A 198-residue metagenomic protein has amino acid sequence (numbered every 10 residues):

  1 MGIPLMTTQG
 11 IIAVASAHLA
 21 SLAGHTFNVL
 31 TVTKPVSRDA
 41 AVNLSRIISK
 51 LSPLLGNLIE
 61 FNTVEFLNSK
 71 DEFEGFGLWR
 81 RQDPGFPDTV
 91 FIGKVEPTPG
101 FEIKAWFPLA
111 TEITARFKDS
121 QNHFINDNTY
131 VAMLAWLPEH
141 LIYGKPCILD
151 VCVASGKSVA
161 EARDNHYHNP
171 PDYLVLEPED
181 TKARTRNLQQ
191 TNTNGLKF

Functional and structural regions predicted by a protein language model:
M1-G85, P99, A105-F198: Nucleic-acid endonuclease domains
F86-V90: Structured, beta-strand-rich domain cores that present glycine/charged loop surfaces used to bind extended ligands
F91-G100: Active-site beta-strand-loop-beta-strand hairpin of nuclease catalytic cores that positions key catalytic residues
